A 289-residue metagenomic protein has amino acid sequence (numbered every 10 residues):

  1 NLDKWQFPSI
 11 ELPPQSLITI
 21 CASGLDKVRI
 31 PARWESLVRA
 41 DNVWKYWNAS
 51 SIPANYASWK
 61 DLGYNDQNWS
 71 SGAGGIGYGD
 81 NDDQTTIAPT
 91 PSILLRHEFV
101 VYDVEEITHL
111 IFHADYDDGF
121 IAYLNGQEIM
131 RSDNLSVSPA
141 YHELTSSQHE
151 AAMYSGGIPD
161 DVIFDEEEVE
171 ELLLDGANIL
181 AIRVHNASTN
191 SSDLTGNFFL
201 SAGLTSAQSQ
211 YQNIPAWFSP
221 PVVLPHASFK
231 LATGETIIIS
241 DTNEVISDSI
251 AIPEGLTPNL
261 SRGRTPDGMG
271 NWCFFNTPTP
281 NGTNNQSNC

Functional and structural regions predicted by a protein language model:
N1-H109, I121, I129-C289: Intrinsically disordered, low-complexity linkers and terminal tails enriched in Ser/Thr/Pro/Gly with interspersed basic
D115-D118: Short proline/glycine-enriched turn/loop motifs at strand-loop junctions of beta-rich domains
